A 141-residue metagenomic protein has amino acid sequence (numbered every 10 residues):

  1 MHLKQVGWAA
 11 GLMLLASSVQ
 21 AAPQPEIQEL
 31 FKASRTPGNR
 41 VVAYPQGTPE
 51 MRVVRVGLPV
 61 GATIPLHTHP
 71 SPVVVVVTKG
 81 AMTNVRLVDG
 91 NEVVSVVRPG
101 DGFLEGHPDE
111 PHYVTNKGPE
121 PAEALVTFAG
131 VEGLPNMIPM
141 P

Functional and structural regions predicted by a protein language model:
M1-W8: Bacterial N-terminal signal peptides that target proteins for export
Q5, S17-E50, V85, V94-V96 (+2 more regions): A short, N-terminal "cap"/entry segment at the start of jelly-roll beta-barrel domains of the cupin/DSBH fold
A43, I64-H69, R86, V94-V96 (+1 more regions): Short histidine-centered beta-strand/loop micro-motifs that create catalytic or ligand/metal-coordination sites
T48-V53, P59, H69-P72, D109 (+1 more regions): Extracytoplasmic
L58, G90-D109: Short acidic-glycine-tyrosine-enriched beta hairpin
T63-P65, T83, D101-T115: Histidine-centered metal-chelating micro-motifs
P70-G90, P99: Glycine- and acidic-residue-biased ligand/ion/polar-headgroup-sensing regions
D109-L134: Ligand-binding loop in jelly-roll beta-barrel domains
